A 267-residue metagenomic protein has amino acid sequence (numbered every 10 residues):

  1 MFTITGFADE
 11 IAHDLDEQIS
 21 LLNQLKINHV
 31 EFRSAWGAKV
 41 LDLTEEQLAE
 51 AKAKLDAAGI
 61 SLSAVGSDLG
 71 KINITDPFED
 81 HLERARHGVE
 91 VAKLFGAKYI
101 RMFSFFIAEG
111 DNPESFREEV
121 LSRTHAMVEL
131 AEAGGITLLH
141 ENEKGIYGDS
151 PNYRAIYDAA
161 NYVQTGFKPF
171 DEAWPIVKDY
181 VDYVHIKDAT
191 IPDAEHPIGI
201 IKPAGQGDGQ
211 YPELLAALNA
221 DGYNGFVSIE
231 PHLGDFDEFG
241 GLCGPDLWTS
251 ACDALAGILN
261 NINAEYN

Functional and structural regions predicted by a protein language model:
M1-T5, A12-N28, K52, D56 (+2 more regions): Histidine-acidic metal/acid-base catalytic patches
M1-T5, L62-I72, I107: N-terminal small/glycine-rich loop or linker at the start of catalytic domains across soluble metabolic enzymes
F2-D16, K39-A49, D80-A85: N-terminal-biased segments
D14-S20, K54-A57, S61, I74-A155 (+3 more regions): Active-site acidic/histidine proton-transfer and metal-coordination neighborhood in alpha/beta enzyme cores
N28-S34, S61-G66, K98-R101: Short, well-structured secondary-structure segments
F32-K52, F105-D111: Glycine-rich, proline-tolerant flexible connector loops at the mouths of alpha/beta enzymes
A35, G70, F105, A189 (+1 more regions): Flexible loop residues that form catalytic and substrate-binding hotspots at small-molecule/glycan-binding clefts
V40-E45, I74-E79, D111-F116, G166-P169 (+2 more regions): Short, solvent-exposed loop/turn segments at secondary-structure boundaries
